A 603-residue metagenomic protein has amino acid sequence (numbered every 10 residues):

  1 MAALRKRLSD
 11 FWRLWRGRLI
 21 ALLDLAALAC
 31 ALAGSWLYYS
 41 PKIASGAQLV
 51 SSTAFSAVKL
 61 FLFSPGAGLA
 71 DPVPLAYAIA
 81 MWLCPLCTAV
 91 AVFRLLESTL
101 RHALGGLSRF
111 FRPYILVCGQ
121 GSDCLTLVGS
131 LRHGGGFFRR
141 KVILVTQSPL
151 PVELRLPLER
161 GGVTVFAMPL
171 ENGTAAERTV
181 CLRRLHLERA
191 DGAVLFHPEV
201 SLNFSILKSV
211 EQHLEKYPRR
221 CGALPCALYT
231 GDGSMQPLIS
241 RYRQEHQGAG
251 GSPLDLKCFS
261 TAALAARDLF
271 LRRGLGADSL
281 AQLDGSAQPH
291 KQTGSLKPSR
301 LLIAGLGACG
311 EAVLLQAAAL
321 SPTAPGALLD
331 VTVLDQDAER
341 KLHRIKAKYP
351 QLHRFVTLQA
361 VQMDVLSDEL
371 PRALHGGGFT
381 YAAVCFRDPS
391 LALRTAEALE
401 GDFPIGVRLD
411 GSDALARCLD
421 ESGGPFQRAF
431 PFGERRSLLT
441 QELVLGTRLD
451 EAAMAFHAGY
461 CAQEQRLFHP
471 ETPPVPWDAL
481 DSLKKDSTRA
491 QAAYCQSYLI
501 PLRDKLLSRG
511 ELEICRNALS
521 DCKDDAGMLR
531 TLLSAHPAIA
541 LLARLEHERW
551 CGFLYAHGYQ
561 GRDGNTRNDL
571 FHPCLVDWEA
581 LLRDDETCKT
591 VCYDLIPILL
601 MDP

Functional and structural regions predicted by a protein language model:
A2-L32, P41-F55, F63-R544, D577-E579 (+1 more regions): Cytosolic regulatory regions of ion transport systems
H557-N565, E586: C-terminal amphipathic alpha-helical interaction region
R567-D602: Amphipathic alpha-helical binding modules
